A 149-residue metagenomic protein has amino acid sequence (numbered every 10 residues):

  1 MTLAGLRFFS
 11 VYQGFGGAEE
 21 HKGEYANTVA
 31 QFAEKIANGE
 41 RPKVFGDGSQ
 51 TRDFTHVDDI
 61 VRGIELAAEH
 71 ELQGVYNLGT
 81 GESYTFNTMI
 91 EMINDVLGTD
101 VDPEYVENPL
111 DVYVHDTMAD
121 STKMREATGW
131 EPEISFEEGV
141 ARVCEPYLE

Functional and structural regions predicted by a protein language model:
M1-A18, K43: Conserved beta-loop-beta element that borders a ligand/cofactor-binding pocket
G5-F8, E34-E149: C-terminal substrate-binding subdomain of Rossmann-fold SDR/epimerase-dehydratase oxidoreductases
G17-G23, H115: Short, solvent-exposed loop/turn segments at secondary-structure boundaries
